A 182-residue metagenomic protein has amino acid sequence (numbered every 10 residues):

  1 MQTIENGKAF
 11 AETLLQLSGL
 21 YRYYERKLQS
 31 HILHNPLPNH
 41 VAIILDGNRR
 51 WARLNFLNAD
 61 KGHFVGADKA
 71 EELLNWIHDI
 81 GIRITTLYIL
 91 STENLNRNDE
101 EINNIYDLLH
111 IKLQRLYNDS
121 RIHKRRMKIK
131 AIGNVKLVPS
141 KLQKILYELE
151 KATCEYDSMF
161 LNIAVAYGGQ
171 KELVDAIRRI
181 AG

Functional and structural regions predicted by a protein language model:
M1-G182: Flexible, compositionally biased loop and terminal segments
